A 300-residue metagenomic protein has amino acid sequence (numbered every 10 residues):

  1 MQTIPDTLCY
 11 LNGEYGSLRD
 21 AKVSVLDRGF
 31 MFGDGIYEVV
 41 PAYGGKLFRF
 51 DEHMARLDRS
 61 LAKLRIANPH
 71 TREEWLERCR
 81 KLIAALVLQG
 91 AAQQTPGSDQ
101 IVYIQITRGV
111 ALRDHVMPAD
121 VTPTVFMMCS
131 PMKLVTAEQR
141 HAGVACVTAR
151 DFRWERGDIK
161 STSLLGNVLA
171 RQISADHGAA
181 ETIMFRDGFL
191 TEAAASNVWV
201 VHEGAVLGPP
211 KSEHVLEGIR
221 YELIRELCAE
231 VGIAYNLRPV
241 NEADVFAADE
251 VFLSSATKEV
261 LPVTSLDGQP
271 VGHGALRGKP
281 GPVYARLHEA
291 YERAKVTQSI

Functional and structural regions predicted by a protein language model:
M1-T182, D187-F189, Y221, E226-I300: Conserved alpha/beta cores of soluble small-molecule-handling proteins
D187-K211, E217: Glycine- and Gly-Pro-enriched alpha-helical subdomains that act as flexible, kink-prone "lid/hinge" or packing modules
K211-H214, R238-V240: Short, glycine/charged-rich beta-strand-loop motifs at protein surfaces that mediate ligand recognition and catalysis
